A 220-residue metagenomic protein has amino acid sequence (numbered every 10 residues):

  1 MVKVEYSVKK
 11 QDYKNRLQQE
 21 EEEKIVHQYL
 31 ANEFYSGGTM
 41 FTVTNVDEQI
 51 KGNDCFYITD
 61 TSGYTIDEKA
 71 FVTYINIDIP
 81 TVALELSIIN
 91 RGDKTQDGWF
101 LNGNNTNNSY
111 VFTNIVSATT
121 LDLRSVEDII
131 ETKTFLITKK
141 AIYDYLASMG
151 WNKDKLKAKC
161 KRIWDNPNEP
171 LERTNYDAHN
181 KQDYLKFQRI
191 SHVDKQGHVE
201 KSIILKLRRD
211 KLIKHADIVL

Functional and structural regions predicted by a protein language model:
M1-G52, D60, Y64, A70-L220: Nucleic-acid endonuclease domains
